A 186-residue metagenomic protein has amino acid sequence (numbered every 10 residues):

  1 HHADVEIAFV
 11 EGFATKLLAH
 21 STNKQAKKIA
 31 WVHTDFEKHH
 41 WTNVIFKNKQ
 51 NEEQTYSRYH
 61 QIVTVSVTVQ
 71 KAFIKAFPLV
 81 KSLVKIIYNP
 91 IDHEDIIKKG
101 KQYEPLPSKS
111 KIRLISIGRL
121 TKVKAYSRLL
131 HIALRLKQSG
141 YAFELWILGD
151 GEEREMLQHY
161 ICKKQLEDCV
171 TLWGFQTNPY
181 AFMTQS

Functional and structural regions predicted by a protein language model:
H2-A3, I45-T64: Membrane-proximal helix-turn-helix segments that form the acceptor-binding/catalytic region of lipid-linked
V5-Q25: An aromatic- and histidine-rich active-site surface loop
A14-T15, A26-I45, Q61: A short, histidine- and acid-enriched strand-loop-helix "catalytic/donor-clamping" loop that lines the nucleotide-sugar
T68, I87-P90: Carbohydrate-associated surface elements
K98-R113, K137: Nucleotide-sugar donor-binding and catalytic loop/hinge architecture of NDP-sugar-dependent glycosyltransferases
I112-R135, Y141, E152-Q158: A conserved mid-protein helix/loop that constitutes part of the nucleotide-sugar donor-binding site
Q158-Q176: Nucleotide-activated donor-binding/catalytic signature segment of Leloir-type glycosyltransferases, i.e., the conserved
F175-Q176, F182-S186: Short alpha-helical donor nucleotide-sugar binding micro-motif in glycosyltransferases
